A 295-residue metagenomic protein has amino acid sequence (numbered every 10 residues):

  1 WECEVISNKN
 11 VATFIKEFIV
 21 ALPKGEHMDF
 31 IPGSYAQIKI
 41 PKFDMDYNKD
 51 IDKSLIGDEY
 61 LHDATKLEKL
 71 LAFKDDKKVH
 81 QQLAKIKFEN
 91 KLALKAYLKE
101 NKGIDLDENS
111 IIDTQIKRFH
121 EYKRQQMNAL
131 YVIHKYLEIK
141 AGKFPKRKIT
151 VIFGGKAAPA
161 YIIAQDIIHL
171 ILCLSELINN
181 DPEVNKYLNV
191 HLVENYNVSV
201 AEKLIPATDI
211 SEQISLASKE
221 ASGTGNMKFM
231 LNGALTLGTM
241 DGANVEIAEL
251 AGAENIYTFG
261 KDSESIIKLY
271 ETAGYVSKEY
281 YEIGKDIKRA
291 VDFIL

Functional and structural regions predicted by a protein language model:
W1-K49: Ferredoxin-reductase
N48-D105, N109-I112: Extended, charge-enriched "interface" segments that sit outside catalytic cores
N48-F73, P206-A207, I214-L295: Catalytic binding pocket for nucleotide-activated donors in carbohydrate/polymer assembly enzymes
I104-L106, Y136-K148, C173-L188, A207 (+3 more regions): Secondary-structure transition/capping motifs at alpha-helix termini and the adjoining loop/turn into the next element
D107-I133: Structured secondary-structure scaffolds
T114-K117, Y122, I152-K156, H191-N195 (+4 more regions): Generic beta-strand/beta-sheet core signal
K156-P159, Q165, L170-V200: Catalytic cores of eukaryotic secretory-pathway lumenal/extracellular enzymes that build and remodel glycoconjugates
S199-A207: Short acidic alpha-helix that forms the nucleotide-activated donor recognition element in Leloir-type transferases
